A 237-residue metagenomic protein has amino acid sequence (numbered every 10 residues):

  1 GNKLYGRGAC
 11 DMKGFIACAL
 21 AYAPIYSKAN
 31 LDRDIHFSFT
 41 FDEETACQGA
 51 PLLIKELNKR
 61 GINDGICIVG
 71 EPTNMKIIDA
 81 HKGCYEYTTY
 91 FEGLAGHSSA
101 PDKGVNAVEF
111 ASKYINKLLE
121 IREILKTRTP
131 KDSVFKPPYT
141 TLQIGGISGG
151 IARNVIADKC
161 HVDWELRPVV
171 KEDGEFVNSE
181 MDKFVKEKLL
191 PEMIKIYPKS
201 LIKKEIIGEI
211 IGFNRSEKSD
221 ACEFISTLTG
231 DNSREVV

Functional and structural regions predicted by a protein language model:
G1-G8, K28-L31: Acidic/His- and Gly-rich active-site-bordering loop/insert found across diverse amide/peptide-bond hydrolases
N2, P24, E92-G96: Short loop segments at secondary-structure junctions
Y5, I68, Q143: Conserved Rossmann-like nucleotide-binding pocket used by diverse enzymes that bind dinucleotide cofactors
Y5-I16, E44, V105-V108: Short, conserved micro-motifs enriched in small and acidic residues
G6-R7, D11-G14, I77-A80, G146-G149 (+2 more regions): Generic structural "secondary-structure junction" signal
G8, F39-T40, V162: Hydrophobic transmembrane-helix microenvironments that flank and shape a buried ionizable site
M12-E86: Acidic/histidine-rich catalytic neighborhood of metal-dependent amide-processing enzymes
T88-V237: Metal-dependent amide/peptide-bond hydrolase catalytic core, centered on the "pita-bread" metallohydrolase fold
